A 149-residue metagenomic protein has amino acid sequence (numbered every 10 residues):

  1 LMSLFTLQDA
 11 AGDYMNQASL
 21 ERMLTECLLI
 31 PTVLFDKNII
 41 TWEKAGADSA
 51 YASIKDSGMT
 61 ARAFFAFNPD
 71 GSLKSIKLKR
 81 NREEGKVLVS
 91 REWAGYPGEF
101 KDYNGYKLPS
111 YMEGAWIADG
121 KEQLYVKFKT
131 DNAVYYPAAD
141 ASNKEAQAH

Functional and structural regions predicted by a protein language model:
L1-G58, V87-L88, A148: Flexible, processing/modification-adjacent segments and terminal tails in exported/periplasmic/extracellular proteins
Y51-Y135: Gly/Pro-enriched, hydrophobic low-complexity segments that function as extracytoplasmic propeptides/linkers
N104, A148-H149: Long, compositionally biased interface segments
T130, S142-A148: Hydrophilic extracytoplasmic domains
